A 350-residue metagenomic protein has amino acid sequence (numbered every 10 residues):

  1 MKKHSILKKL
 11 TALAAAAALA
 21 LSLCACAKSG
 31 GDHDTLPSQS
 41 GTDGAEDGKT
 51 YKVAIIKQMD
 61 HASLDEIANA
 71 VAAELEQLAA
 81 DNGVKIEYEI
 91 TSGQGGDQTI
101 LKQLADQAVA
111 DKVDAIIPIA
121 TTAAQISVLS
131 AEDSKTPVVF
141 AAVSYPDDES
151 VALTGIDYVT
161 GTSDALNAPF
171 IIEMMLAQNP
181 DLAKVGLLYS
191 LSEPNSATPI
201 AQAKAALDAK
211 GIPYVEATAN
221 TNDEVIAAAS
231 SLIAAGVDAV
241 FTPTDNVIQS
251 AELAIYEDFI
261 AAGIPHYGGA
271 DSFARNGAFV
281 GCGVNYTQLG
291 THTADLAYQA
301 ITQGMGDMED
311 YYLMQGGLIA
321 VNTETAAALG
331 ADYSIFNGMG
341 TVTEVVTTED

Functional and structural regions predicted by a protein language model:
C24-L36: Bacterial lipoprotein signal-peptidase II cleavage site
P37, G41-A73, L78, N82 (+3 more regions): Extracytoplasmic "Venus flytrap"
G41-D47, Y145-K184, V284-M305: Hydrophobic alpha-helical segments within soluble ligand-binding/sensing domains
V53, V71, G161-K210, E309-A326: An alpha-beta-alpha
A72, Q77-I100, Y158, K204-N222: Short beta-strand elements in bilobed, periplasmic/extracellular small-molecule ligand-binding domains
E89-L153, D245-I260, I264-G269: Beta-alpha junction/loop-to-helix N-cap segments that form part of ligand/metal-binding clefts
P194-I264, A270: Pocket-lining segment of extracytoplasmic ligand-binding domains
Y298-D350: Hinge/cleft segment of the Venus flytrap/periplasmic-binding protein
